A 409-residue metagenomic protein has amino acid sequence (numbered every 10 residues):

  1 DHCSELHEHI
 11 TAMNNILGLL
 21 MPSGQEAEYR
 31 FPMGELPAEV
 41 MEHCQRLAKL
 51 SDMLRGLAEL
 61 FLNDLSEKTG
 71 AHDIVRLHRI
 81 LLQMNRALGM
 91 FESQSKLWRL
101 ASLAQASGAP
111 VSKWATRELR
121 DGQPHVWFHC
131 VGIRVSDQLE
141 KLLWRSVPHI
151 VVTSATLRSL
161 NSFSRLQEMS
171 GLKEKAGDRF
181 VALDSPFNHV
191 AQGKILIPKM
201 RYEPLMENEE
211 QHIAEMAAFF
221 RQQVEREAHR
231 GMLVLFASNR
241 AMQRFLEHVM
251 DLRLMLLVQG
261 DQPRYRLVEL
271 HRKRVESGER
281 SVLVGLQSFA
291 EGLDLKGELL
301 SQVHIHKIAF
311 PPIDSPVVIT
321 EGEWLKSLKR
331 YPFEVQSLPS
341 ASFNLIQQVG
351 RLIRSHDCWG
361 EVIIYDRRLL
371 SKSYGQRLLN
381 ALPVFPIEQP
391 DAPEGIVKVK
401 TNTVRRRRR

Functional and structural regions predicted by a protein language model:
D1-R409: ASCE RecA-like P-loop NTPase motor cores that couple ATP hydrolysis to mechanical translocation on nucleic acids
